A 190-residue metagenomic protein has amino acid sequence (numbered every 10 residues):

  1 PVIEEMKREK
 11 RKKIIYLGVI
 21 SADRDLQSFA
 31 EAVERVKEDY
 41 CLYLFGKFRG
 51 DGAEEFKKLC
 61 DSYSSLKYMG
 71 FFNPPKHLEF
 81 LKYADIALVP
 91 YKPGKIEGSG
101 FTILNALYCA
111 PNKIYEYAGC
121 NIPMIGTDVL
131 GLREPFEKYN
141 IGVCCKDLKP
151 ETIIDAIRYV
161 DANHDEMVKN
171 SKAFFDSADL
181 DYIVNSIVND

Functional and structural regions predicted by a protein language model:
E4, D147-L148, D161-D190: A charged, aromatic-enriched C-terminal amphipathic alpha-helix characteristic of glycosyltransferases across folds
M6-R24, A30-V33, L42-F45: Conserved donor-binding/catalytic core segment of Leloir-type glycosyltransferases
R11, G46, A53-I86, I96: Nucleotide-activated donor-binding/catalytic signature segment of Leloir-type glycosyltransferases, i.e., the conserved
V19-L26, G50-D51, S177: A short, basic/aromatic alpha-helical/loop segment that forms part of the nucleotidyl-sugar donor-binding site
R24, N73-F80, A87-Y115, G126-E134: Nucleotide-sugar-dependent
D85, N121-I122: A short alpha->beta transition loop at the rim of the catalytic pocket in nucleotide-sugar-dependent
N112, R133-A156: Change "using UDP/GDP/dTDP sugars" to "using nucleotide sugars
A118: Short alpha-helix at the nucleotide-sugar/activated-sugar donor binding site of glycosyltransferases and closely
